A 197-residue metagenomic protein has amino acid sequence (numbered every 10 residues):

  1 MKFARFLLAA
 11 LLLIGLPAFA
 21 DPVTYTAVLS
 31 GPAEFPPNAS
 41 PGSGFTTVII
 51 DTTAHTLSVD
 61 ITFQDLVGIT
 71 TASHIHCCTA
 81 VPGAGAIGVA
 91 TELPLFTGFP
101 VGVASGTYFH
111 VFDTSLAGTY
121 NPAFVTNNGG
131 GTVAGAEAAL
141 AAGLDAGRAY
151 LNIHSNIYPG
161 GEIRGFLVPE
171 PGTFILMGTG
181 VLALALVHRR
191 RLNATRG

Functional and structural regions predicted by a protein language model:
M1-L7: Bacterial N-terminal signal peptides that target proteins for export
F3, T24-T26, E170, I175: Short intrinsically disordered, low-complexity coil segments enriched in acidic
L7-G15: Bacterial N-terminal signal peptides
L16-A20: Sec/Tat signal peptide C-region and signal peptidase I cleavage site
D21-L167: N-terminal leader/targeting pre-sequences
Y158, R189-R191: Amphipathic, positively biased hydrophobic alpha-helical segments used for protein targeting and membrane insertion
E170-R189: A short, hydrophobic C-terminal helix/tail in secreted or cell-surface proteins
L192-G197: Short, charged juxtamembrane terminal tails flanking transmembrane helices
